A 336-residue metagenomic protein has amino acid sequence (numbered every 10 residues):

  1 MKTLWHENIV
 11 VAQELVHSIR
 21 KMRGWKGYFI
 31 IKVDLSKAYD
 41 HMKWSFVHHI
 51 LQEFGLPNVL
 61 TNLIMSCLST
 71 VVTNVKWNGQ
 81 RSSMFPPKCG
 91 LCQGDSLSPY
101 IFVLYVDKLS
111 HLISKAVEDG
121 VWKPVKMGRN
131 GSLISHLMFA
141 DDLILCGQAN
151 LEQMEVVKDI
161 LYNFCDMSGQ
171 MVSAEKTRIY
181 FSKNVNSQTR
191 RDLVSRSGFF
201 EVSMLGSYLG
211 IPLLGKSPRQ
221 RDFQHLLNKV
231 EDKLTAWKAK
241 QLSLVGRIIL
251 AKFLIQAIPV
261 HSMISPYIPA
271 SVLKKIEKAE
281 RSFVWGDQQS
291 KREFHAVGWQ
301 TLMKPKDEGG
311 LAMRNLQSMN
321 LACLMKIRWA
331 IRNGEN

Functional and structural regions predicted by a protein language model:
M1-N336: Nucleotidyl polymerases of mobile genetic elements and RNA viruses
